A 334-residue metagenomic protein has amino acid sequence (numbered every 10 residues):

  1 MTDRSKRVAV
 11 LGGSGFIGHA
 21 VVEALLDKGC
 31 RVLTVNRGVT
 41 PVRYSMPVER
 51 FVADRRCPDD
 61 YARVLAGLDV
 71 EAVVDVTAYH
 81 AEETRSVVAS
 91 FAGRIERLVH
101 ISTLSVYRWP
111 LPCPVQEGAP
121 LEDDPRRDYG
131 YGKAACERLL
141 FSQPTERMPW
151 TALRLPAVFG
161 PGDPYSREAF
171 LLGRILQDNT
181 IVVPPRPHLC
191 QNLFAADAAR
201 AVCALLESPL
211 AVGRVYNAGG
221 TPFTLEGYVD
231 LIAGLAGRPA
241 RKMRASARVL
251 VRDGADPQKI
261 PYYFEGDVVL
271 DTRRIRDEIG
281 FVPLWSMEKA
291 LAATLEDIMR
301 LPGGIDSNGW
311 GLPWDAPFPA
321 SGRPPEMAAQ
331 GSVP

Functional and structural regions predicted by a protein language model:
V8-K28: N-terminal Rossmann NAD(P)H-binding glycine-rich loop of SDR-like oxidoreductase domains
V35-V39, R55: N-terminal Rossmann-fold cofactor-binding loop
V52-V70, E82-E83: Conserved Rossmann-fold cofactor-binding substructure of NAD(P)-dependent oxidoreductases
T103-R127, S142-E146: Active-site "gating" loop of Rossmann-like NAD(P)-dependent oxidoreductase/epimerase domains
G132: Active-site helix of classical SDR
E137-G162: Conserved beta-loop-beta element that borders a ligand/cofactor-binding pocket
L172-V182, H188-F223, D230: Alpha-helical substrate-binding/gating segment
A204, S208-I260, T272, I305 (+1 more regions): Mid/C-terminal beta-alpha module of Rossmann-like enzyme folds, strongest in SDR-family dehydrogenases/epimerases
